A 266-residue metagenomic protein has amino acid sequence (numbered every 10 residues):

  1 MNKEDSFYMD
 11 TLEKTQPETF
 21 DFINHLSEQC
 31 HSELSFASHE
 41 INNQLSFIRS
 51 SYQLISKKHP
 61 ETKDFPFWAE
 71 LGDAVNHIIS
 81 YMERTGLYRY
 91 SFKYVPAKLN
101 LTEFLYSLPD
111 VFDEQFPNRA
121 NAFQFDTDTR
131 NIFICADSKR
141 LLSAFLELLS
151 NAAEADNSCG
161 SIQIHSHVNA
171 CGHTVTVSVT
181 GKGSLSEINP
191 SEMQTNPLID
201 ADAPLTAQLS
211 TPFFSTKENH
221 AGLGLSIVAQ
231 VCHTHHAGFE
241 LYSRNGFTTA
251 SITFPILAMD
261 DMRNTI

Functional and structural regions predicted by a protein language model:
N2-E33, A37, I41-H77, P96: Histidine phosphotransfer helical core of two-component systems
F47-S51, F65-Q115, A120: Conserved DHp (HisKA) dimerization/phosphotransfer helix of two-component histidine kinases, i.e., the long coiled-coil
A122-I132: Conserved catalytic submotifs in the C-terminal HATPase_c
L146-N151: Conserved polar catalytic motif of the HATPase_c/GHKL fold
C159-H173: Short beta-strand/loop element within the Bergerat-fold HATPase_c
S186-P212: Short conserved segment of the HATPase_c
